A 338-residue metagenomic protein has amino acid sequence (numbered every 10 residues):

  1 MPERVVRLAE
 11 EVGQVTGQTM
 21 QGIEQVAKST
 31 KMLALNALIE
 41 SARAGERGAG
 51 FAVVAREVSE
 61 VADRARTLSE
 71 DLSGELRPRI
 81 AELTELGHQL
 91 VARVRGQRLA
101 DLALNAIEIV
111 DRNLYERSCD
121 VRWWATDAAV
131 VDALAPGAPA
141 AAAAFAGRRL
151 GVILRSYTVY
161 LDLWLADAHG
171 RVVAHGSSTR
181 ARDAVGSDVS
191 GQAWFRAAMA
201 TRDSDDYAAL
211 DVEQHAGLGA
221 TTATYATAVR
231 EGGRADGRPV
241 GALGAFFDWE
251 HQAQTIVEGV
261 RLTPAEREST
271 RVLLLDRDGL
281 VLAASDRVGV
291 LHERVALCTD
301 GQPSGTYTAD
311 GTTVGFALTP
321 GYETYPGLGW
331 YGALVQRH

Functional and structural regions predicted by a protein language model:
A9-I39, D71-A81: Alpha-helical coiled-coil
A27-D71: EAAAR-patterned alpha-helical heptad-repeat segments
R93-D203, V257: Extracytoplasmic/periplasmic sensory segments of membrane signal-transduction proteins
W124, A133, R171-S177, L275-D286 (+1 more regions): Amphipathic coiled-coil signal-relay and dimerization helices
F145-S156, A242-V290, T299: Solvent-exposed, extracytoplasmic
V159, H169, H175-F247, T308: Extracytoplasmic/periplasmic ligand-binding sensor regions of membrane-associated signaling proteins
L218-V260, G315-A317, G327-H338: Conserved beta-strands of PAS-like sensory domains
E293-H338: Extracellular/periplasmic juxtamembrane segments that couple receptor/chemosensory ectodomains to their
